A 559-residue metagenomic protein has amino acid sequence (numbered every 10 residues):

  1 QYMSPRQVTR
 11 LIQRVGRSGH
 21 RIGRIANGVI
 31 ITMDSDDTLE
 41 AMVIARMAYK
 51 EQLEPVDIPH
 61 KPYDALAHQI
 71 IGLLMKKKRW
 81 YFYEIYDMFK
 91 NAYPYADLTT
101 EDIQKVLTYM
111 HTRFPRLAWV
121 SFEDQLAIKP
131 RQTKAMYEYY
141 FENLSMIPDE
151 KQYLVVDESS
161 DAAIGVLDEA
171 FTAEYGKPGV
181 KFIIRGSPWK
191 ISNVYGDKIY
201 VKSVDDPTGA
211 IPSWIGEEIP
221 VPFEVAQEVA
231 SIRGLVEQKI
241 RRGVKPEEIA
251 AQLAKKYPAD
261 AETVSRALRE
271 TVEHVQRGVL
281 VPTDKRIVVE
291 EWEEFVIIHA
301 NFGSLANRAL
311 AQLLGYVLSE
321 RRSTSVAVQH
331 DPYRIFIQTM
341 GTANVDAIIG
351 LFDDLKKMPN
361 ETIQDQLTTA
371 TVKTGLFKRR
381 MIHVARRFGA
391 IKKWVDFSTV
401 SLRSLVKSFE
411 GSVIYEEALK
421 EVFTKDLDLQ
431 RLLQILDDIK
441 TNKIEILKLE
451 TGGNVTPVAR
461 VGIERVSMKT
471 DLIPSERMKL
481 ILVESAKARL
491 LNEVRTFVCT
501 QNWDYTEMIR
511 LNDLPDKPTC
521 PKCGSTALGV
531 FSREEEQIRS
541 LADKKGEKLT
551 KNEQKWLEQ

Functional and structural regions predicted by a protein language model:
S4-V56: Conserved segment of the helicase C-terminal RecA-like domain
Q52-A67: Short alpha-helical segments that sit at the start of domains
K76-Y81: Short capping segments at the starts of secondary-structure elements
Y86-Q152, P212, P220-Q559: Extended, highly charged accessory segments
I147-V166: Short, basic/aromatic beta-hairpin or loop at an interaction surface
L167-I183: Short coil-to-beta transition motif at edge beta-strands of beta-rich domains
S187-V194: Short beta-strand-centered aromatic/proline hotspots
Y195-P212: Short, solvent-exposed secondary-structure boundary/capping segments
